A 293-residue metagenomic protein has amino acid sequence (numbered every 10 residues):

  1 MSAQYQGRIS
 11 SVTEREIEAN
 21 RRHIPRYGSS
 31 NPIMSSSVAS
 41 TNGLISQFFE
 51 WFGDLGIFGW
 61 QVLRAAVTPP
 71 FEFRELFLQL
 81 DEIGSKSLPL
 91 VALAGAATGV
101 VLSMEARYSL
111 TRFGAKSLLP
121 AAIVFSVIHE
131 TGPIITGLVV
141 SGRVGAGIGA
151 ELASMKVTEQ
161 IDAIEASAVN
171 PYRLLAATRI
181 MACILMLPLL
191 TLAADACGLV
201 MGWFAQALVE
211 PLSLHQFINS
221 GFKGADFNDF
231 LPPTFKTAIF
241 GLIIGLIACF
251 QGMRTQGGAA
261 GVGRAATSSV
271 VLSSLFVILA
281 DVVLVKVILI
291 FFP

Functional and structural regions predicted by a protein language model:
N31-R74, Q251-G252, Q256: Short, membrane-interfacial amphipathic segments enriched in basic
G84, L88, A92, T131 (+5 more regions): Selective transmembrane-helix segments that form parts of the transport pathway or gating/packing helices in multipass
L90-E105, V283: Hydrophobic alpha-helical transmembrane segments of multi-pass membrane transport/permease proteins
E105-H129, A196-A238, L246-S268, I288-P293: Membrane-interfacial helix-loop-helix connectors in multipass membrane proteins
L119-D162, I247: Hydrophobic alpha-helical transmembrane segments of multi-pass membrane transport proteins
L152-A177, A259-V262: Short cytoplasmic-facing helical segments at TM-TM junctions of multi-pass membrane proteins
V262, V270-V285: Final/C-terminal transmembrane alpha-helix of multipass membrane proteins
